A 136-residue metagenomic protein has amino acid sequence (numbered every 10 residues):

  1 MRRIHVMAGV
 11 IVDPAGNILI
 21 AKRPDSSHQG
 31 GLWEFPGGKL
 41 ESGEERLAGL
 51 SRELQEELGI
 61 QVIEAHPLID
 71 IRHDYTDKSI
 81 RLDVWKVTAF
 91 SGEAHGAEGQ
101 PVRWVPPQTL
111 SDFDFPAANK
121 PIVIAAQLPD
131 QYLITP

Functional and structural regions predicted by a protein language model:
M1-I18, K39, D70: Conserved N-terminal beta-strand and adjoining loop/helix that marks the start of the Nudix/MutT-like hydrolase domain
H5-M7, G16, I80-D83, Q100 (+1 more regions): Change "...and in nucleic-acid phosphodiester-cleaving endonucleases..." to "...and in nucleic-acid processing enzymes
D13, Q61, I71-A94: Active-site-adjacent beta-strand/loop module that shapes the phosphate/pyrophosphate-binding cleft
H28-L32: A conserved beta-turn-beta hairpin within the catalytic core of GNAT-like acetyltransferases that forms part
F35-P67, P106: The catalytic Nudix box helix
D77, V84, A89, A125-P136: Conserved N-terminal beta1-alpha1 strand-loop-helix module at the mouth
V84-T88, A94-A126: NUDIX/MutT-family hydrolases
